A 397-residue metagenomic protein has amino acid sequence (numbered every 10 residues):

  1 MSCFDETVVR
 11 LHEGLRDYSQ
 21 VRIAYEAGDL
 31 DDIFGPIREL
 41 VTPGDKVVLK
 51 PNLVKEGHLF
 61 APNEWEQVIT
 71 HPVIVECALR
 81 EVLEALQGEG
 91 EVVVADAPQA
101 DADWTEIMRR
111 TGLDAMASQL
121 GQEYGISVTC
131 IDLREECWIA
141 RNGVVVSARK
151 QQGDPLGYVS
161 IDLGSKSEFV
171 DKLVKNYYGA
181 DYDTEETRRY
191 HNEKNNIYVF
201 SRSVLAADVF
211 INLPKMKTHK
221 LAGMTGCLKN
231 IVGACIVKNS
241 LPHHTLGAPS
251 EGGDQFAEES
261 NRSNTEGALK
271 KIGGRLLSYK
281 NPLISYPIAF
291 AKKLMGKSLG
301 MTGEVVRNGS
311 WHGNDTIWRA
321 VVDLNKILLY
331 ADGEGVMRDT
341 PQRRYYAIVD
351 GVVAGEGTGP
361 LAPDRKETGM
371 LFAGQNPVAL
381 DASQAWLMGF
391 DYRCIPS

Functional and structural regions predicted by a protein language model:
M1-S397: N-terminal and secondary-structure boundary signal
